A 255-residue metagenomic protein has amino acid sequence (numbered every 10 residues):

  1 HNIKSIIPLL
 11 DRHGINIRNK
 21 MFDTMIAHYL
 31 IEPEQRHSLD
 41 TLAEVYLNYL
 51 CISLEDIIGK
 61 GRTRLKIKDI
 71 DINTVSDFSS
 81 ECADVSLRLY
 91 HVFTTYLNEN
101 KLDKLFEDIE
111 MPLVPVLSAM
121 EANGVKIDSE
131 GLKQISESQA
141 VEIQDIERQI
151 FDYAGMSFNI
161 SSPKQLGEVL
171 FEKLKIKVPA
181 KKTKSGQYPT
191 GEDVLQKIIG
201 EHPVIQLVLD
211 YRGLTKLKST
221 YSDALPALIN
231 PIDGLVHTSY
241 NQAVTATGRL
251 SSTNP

Functional and structural regions predicted by a protein language model:
H1-I3: Acidic beta-strand-to-loop metal/phosphate-binding motif
S5, L30, A246: Short loop/turn segments at secondary-structure transitions that flank enzyme active sites
I6-G14: Short Gly/Thr/Asp-enriched flexible loops that form oxyanion-binding sites at enzyme active sites
D11, F22, E34-H37, L42 (+3 more regions): Conserved "right-hand" nucleotidyltransferase catalytic core of DNA-directed polymerases
N16-I31: Conserved beta-strand -> loop -> alpha-helix junction used to position metal-binding or nucleic-acid-contacting
